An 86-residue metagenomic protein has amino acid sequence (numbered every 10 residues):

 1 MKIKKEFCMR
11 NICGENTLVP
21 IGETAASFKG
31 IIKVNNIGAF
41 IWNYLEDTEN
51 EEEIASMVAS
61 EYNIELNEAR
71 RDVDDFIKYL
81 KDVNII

Functional and structural regions predicted by a protein language model:
M1-A39, N43-E46: Acidic, low-complexity/disordered tracts enriched in E/D and polar residues
G30-I86: Long, charge-rich, low-complexity alpha-helical segments
